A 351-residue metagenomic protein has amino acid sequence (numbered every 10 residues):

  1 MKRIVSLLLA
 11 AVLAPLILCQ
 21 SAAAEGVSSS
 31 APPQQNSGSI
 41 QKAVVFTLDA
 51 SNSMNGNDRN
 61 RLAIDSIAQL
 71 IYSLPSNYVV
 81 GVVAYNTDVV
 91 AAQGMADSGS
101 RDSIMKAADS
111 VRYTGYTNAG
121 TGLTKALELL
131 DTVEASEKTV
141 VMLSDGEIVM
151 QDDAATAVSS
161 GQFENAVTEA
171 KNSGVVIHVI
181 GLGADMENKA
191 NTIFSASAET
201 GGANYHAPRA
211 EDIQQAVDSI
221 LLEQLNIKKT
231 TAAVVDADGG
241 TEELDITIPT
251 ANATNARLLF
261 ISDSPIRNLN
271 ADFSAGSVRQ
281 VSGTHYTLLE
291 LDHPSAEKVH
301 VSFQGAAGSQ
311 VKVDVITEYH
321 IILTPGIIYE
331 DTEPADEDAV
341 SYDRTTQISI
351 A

Functional and structural regions predicted by a protein language model:
K2-A23: Sec-dependent N-terminal signal peptides of Gram-positive bacterial secreted proteins and lipoproteins
I17-Q34, G38: Sec-dependent signal peptide cleavage junction
E25-S30, Q41-Y72, N77, A84-I180 (+2 more regions): Exposed acidic/Ser/Thr-rich ligand/metal-binding surfaces
S29, D314-S349: Short, compositionally biased P/S/T/A/G/V-rich stretches that sit at domain boundaries
S76, T250, H293, Y342-R344: Surface-exposed loops/turns
V83-Y85, F260-I261: Short hydrophobic alpha-helical segments used for membrane anchoring or interfacial signaling
A207-D292, E297-I327: C-terminal "exit" segments of structured domains
I246-I248, L258-S262, E337-A339, R344-A351: Aromatic/hydrophobic beta-strand junction motif of beta-rich domains
